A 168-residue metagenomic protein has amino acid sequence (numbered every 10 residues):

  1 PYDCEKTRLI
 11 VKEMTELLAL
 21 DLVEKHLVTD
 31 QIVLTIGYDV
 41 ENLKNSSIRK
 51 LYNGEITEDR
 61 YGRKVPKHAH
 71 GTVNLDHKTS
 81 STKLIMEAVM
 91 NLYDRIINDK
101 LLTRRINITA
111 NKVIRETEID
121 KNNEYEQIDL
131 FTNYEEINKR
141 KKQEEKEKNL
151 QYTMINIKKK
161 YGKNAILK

Functional and structural regions predicted by a protein language model:
P1-K168: Basic, low-complexity intrinsically disordered segments
